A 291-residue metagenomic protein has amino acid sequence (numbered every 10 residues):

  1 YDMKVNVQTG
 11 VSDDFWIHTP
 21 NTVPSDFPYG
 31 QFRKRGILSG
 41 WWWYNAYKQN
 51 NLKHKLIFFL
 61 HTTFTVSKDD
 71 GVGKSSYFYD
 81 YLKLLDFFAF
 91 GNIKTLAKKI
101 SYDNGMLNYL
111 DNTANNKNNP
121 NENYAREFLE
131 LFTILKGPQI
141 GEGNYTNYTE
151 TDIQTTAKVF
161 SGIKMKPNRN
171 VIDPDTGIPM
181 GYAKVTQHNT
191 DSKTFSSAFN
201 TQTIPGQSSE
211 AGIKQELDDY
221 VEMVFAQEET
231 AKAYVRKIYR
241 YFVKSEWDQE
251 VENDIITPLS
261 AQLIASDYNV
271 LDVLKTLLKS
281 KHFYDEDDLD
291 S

Functional and structural regions predicted by a protein language model:
Y1-S25, I37-W42, K74-T276, S280-S291: Active-site substrate-binding loop specific to GH73 endo-beta-N-acetylglucosaminidase modules in bacterial autolysins
V5-N6, Q31-F32, N50: Alpha-helical interaction segments
P24-G30, W43-Y47, G71: Post-signal peptide N-terminal segment of secreted/secretory-pathway proteins
F27-F32, K68, S209-E210: Short, flexible segments with low predicted structural confidence
R35-S39, Y47-K55: Amphipathic interfacial helices
L52, L56, K68-S76, N119: Short, flexible active-site-proximal loops enriched in glycine and acidic residues
